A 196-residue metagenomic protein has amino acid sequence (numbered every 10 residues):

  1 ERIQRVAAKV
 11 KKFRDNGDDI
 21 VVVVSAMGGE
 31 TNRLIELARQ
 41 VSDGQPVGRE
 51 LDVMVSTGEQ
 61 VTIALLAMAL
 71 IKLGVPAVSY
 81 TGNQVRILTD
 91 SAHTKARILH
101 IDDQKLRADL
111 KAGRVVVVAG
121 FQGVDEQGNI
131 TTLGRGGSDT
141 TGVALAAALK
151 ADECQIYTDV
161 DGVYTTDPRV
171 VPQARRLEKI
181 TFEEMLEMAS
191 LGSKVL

Functional and structural regions predicted by a protein language model:
E1-L196: Nucleotide/pyrophosphate-binding catalytic subdomain
